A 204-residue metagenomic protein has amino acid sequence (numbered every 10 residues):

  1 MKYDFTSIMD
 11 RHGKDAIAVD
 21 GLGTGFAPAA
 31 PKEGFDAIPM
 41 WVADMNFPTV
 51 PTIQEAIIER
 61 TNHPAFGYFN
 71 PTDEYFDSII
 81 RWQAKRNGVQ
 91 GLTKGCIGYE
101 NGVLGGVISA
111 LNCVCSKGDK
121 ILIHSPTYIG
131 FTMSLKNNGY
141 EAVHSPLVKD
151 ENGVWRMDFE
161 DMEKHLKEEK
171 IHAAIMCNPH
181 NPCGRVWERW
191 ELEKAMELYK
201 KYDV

Functional and structural regions predicted by a protein language model:
K2-G102, S109: N-terminal small-domain helix-loop-helix segment of the aminotransferase-like
F66-K200: Conserved core of the PLP fold type I
